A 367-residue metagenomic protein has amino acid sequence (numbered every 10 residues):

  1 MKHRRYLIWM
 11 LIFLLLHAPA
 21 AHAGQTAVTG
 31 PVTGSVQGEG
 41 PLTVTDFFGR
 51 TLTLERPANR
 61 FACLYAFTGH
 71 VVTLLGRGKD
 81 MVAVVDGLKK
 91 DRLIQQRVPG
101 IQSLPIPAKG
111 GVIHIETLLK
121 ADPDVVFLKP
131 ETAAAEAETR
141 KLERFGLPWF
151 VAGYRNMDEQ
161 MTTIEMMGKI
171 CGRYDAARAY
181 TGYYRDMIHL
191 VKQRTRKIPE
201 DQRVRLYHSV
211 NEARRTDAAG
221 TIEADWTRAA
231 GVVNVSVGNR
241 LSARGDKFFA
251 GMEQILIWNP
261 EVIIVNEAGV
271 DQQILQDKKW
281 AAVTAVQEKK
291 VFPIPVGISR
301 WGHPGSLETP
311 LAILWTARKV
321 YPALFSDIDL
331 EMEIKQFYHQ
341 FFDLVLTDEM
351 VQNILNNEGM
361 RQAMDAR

Functional and structural regions predicted by a protein language model:
M1-I8: Bacterial N-terminal signal peptides that target proteins for export
W9-A18: Bacterial N-terminal signal peptides
A21-A23: Boundary at the C-terminal end of the N-terminal hydrophobic targeting segment
V32-V36, P41, T51, E136-R215 (+2 more regions): Extracytoplasmic substrate-binding proteins
A62-L64, V82-V85, V125-K129, W149-G153 (+4 more regions): Structural recognition of the beta-strand scaffold that forms the well-ordered cores of secreted hydrolase catalytic
C63-A121, V125-A133, V232-V235, A243: A short, structured surface patch at a secondary-structure boundary
G220-D246: Alpha-helical, coiled-coil/dimerization segments enriched in small aliphatic residues
N239-P293: A contiguous binding-surface segment within folded domains or other stable secondary-structure elements
